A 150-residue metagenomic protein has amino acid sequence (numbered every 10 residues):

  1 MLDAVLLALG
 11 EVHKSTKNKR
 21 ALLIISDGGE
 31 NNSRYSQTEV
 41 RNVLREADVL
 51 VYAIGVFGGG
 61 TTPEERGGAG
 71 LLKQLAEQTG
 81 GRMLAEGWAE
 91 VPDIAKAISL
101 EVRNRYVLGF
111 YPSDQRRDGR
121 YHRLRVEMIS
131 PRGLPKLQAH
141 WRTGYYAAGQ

Functional and structural regions predicted by a protein language model:
M1-Q150: Scaffold/interface architecture of coatomer-like assemblies
